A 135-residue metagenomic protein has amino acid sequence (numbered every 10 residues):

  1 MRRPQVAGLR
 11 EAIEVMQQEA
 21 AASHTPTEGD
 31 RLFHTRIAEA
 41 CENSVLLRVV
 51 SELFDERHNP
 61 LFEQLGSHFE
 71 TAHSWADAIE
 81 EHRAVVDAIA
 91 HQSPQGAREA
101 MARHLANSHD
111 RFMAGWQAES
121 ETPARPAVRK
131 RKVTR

Functional and structural regions predicted by a protein language model:
M1-R10: Amphipathic alpha-helical dimerization/coiled-coil segments that flank or bridge DNA-binding/regulatory modules
R10-Q18, E28, L32-H34, R48-R135: C-terminal all-alpha effector/ligand-binding and dimerization domain of prokaryotic HTH-type transcriptional repressors
A21-T25: C-terminal regulatory
I37: Short basic (Lys/Arg) and small-residue
A40-C41: Transmembrane helix irregularities
V45: A conserved beta-strand->loop->alpha-helix hinge within the catalytic CA
